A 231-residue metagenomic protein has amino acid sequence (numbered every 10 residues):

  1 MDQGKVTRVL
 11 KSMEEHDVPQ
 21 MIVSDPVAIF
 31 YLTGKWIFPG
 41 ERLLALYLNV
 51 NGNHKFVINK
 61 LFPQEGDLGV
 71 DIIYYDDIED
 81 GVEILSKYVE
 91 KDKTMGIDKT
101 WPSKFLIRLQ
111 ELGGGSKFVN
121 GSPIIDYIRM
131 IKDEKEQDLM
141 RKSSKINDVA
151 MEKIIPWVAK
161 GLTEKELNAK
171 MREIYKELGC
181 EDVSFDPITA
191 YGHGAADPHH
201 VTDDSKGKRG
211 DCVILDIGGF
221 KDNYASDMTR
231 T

Functional and structural regions predicted by a protein language model:
M1-K87: N-terminal accessory/capping or targeting/presequence segment of soluble
Q3-T7, D80-V183, G194: Flexible, acidic/His-enriched mid-domain "rim/lid" segments that flank
P19, K93, D211: Conserved acidic residues
V23-S24, N49, D98, A190 (+1 more regions): Short beta-strand segments
I29-P39, S122-I125, L162-T231: Short catalytic-site patches enriched in acidic/histidine residues that coordinate or position cofactors/metals
I37-P39, D71, E90, E111-G115 (+1 more regions): Short, solvent-exposed amphipathic alpha-helical segments in soluble enzyme and RNA/protein-processing domains
P63-G66, F105, K206, N223: A short local loop/turn or secondary-structure capping micro-motif enriched for an aromatic residue
